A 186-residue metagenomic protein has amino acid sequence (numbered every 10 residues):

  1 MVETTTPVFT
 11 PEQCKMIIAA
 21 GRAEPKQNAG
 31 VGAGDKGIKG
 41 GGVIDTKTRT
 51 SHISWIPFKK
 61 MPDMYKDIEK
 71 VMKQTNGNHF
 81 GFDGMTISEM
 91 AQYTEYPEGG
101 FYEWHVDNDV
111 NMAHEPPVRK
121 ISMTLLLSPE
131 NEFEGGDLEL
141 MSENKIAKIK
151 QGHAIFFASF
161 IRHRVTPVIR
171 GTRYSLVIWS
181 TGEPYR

Functional and structural regions predicted by a protein language model:
M1-A154, F160-R186: Fe(II)/2-oxoglutarate oxygenase catalytic core
